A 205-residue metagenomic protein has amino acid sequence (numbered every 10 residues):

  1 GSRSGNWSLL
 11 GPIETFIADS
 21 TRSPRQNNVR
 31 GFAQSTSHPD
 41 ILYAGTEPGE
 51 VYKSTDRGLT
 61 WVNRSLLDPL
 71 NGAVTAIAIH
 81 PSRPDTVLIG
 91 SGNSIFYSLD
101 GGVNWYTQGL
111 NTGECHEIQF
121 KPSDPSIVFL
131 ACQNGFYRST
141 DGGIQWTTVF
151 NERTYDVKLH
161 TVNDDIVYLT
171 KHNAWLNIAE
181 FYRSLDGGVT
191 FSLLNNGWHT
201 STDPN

Functional and structural regions predicted by a protein language model:
L9-G11, V62-L66, Y106-L110, T147-N151 (+1 more regions): Beta-propeller fold detector
L10, S54-G58, P81, S98-L99 (+4 more regions): Conserved Ser/Thr-centered positions that define the repeating blades of beta-propeller domains
G11-G49: Beta-strand-rich domains and repeat architectures in extracellular enzymes and scaffolds, especially beta-propellers
D19-S35, S65-H80, G109-S123, F150-V162 (+2 more regions): Short coil-to-beta transitions that initiate beta-strands within beta-rich domains
P39-D40, P84-D85, P125-S126, D164-D165: Short coil/turn segments that connect the beta-strands within blades of beta-propeller domains
I41, E50-K53, S94-Y97, G135-R138 (+1 more regions): A short loop-to-beta-strand structural motif that recurs across blades of beta-propeller domains
E47, G92, Q133, H172-A174: Short loop/turn segments immediately following the C-termini of beta-strands
